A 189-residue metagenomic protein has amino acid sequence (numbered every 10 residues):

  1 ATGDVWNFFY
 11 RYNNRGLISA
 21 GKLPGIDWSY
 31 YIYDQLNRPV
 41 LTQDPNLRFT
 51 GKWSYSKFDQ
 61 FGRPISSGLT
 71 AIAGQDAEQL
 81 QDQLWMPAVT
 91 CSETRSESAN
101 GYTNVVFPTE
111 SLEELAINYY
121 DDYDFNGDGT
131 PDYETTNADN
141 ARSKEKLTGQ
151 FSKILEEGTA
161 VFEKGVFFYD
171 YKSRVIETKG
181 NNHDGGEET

Functional and structural regions predicted by a protein language model:
A1-T189: Beta-strand elements of repeat-based all-beta scaffolds
